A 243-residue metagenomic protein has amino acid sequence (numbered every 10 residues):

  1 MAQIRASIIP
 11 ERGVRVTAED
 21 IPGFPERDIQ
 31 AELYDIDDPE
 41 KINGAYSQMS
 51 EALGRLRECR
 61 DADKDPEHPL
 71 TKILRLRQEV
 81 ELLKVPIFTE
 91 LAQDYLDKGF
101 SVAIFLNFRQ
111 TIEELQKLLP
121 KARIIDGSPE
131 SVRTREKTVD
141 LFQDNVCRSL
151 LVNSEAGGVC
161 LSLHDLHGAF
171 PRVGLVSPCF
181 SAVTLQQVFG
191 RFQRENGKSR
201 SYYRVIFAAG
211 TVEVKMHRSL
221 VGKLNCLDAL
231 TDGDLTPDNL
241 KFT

Functional and structural regions predicted by a protein language model:
M1-F100, Y203: Inter-lobe coupling linker of SF2 helicases/translocases
A6, P86, E90-D97, E113 (+3 more regions): Surface-exposed alpha-helical segments enriched in charged/polar residues
S7, E11-R12, R191-F192, G222-N225: Conserved AAA+ ATPase "sensor/coupling" helix adjacent to the nucleotide-binding pocket
G23-R27, D38-N43, P129-T134, A209-V214 (+1 more regions): A short acidic, often aromatic-flanked loop/helix-cap motif at beta-alpha or helix-coil junctions that lines enzyme
Q78-P86, L106, P129-E136, C179: Conserved phosphate-coordination/catalytic loops
S101-F108: Conserved RecA-like ASCE P-loop NTPase motor core of nucleic-acid helicases/translocases
I112, K121-K215, K223: Conserved RecA-like P-loop NTPase helicase motor core
V214-T243: Long, largely alpha-helical accessory region at the distal end of helicase-like NTP-driven motors
